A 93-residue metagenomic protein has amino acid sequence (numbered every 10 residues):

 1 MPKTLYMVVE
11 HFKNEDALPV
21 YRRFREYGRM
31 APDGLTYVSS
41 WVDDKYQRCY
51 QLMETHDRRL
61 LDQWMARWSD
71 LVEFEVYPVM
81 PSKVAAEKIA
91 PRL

Functional and structural regions predicted by a protein language model:
M1-V38, V42-R48, H56-L60, M80-L93: Short S/T/G/P-rich N-terminal loop/turn motif that feeds into the first structured element of a domain
P19, D62, V72-E75: Secondary-structure transition/capping residues
G28-R29, W68-E75: A common structural junction motif
Q51: Extracellular/luminal beta-rich ligand-recognition and adhesion surfaces characterized by aromatic-Gly/Pro-enriched
M65: Short, flexible helix/strand-to-coil boundary loops that buttress conserved ligand/catalytic motifs in alpha/beta
